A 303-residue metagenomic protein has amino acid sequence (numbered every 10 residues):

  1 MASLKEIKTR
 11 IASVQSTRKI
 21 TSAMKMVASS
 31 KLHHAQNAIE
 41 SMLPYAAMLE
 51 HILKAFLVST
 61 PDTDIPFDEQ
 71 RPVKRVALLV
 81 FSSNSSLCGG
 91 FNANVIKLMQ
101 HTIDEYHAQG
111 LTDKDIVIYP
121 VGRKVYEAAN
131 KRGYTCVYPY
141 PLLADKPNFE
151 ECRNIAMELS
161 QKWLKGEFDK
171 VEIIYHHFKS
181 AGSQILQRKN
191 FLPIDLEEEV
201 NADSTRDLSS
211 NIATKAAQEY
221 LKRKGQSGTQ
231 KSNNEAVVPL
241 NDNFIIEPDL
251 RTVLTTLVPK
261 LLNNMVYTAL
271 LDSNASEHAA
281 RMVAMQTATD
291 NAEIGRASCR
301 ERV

Functional and structural regions predicted by a protein language model:
M1-R302: C-terminal beta-strand-loop-alpha-helix "lid" module of Rossmann-like NAD(P)-dependent dehydrogenases
